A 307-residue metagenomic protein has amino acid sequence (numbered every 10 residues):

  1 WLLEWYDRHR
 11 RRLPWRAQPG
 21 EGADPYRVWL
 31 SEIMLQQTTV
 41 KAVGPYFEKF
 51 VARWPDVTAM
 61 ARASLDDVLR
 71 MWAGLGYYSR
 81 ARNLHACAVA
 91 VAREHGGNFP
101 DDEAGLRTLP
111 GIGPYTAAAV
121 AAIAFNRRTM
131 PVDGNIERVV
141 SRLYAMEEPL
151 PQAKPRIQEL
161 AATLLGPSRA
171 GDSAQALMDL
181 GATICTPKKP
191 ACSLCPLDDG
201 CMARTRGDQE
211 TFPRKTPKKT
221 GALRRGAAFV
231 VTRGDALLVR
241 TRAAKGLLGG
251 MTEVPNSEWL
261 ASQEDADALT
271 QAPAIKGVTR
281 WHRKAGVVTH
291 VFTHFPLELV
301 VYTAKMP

Functional and structural regions predicted by a protein language model:
W1-A17, D179-P307: Intrinsically disordered, low-complexity, charged terminal extensions of DNA damage-control enzymes
W1-E210, G221, K276: Catalytic cores of DNA base-excision repair glycosylases
